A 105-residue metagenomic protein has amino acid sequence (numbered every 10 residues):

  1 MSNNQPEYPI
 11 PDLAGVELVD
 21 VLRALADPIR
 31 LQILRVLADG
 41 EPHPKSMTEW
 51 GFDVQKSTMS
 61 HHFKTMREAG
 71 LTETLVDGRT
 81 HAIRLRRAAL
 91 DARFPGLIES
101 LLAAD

Functional and structural regions predicted by a protein language model:
M1, A24, T58-M59: Intrinsic disorder/low-complexity signature
S2-E17, R35-G40, V76, A82 (+1 more regions): Amphipathic alpha-helical dimerization/coiled-coil segments that flank or bridge DNA-binding/regulatory modules
D20-A24, P28-Q55, D77-A89: N-terminal helix-turn-helix DNA-binding core of bacterial DNA-binding proteins
M47-A69: Canonical helix-turn-helix DNA-binding module
E68-D77: A short, conserved structural fragment
